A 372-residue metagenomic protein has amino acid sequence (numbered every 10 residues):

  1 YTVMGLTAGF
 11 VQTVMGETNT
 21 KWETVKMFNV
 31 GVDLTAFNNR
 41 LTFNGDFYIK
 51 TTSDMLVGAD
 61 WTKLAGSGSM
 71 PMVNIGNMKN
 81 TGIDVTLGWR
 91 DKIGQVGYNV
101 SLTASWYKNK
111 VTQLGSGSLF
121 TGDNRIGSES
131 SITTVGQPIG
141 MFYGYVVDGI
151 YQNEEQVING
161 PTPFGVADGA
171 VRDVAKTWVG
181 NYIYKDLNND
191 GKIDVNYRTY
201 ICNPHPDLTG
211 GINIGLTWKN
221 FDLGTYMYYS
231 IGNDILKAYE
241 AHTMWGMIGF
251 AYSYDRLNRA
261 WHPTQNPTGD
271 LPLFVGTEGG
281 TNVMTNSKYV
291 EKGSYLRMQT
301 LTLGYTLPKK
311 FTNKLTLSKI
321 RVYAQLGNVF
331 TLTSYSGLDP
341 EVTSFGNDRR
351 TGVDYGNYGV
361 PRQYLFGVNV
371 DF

Functional and structural regions predicted by a protein language model:
Y1-Q137, T285-F372: Extracellular/periplasmic, surface-exposed regions of secreted and cell-surface proteins
M4-T7, N188-G191, E278-G279: Short, positively charged
K92-C202, M244, W261, G327 (+1 more regions): Conserved small-residue
S101, N196, P206-N220, Q299-G304 (+1 more regions): Conserved SET/PR-domain catalytic core that frames the SAM/AdoMet-binding pocket
G191-N196, Y200-P204, T281-G293: Amphipathic, heptad-repeat alpha-helical segments used for oligomerization and assembly
I201-K237: Glycine-rich, aromatic-lined ligand/substrate-binding cores of catalytic and carbohydrate-binding domains
S230-R321, Q325-L326: Extracytoplasmic gating/loop element in the C-terminal half of outer-membrane beta-barrel translocons and assembly
